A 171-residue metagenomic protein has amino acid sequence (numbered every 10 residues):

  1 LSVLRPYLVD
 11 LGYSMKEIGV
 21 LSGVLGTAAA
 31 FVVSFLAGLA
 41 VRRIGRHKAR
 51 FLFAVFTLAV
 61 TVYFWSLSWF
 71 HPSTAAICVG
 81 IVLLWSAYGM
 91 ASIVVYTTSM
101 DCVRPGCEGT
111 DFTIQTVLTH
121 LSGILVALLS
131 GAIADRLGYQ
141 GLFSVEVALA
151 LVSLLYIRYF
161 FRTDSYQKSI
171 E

Functional and structural regions predicted by a protein language model:
S2-G19: Short amphipathic helix-loop junctions that connect adjacent transmembrane helices in Major Facilitator Superfamily/SLC
V32-A49, A134-D135: Helix-to-loop junctions at the C-terminal end of transmembrane segments in multipass secondary transporters
V55-P72: C-terminal ends and interior cores of transmembrane alpha-helices in multi-pass membrane transporters/permeases
T74-A91: Hydrophobic core of transmembrane alpha-helices in multi-pass small-molecule transporters, especially MFS/SLC-type
G89-R104: Intracellular juxtamembrane helix-capping segments at the cytosolic ends of symmetry-related transmembrane helices
G106-A134: A late C-terminal transmembrane helix in Major Facilitator Superfamily
A132-A150: A membrane-interface helix-boundary motif in multi-pass transporters
S144-E171: Multi-pass alpha-helical transporter architecture, strongest for 12-TM Major Facilitator/SLC carriers used
